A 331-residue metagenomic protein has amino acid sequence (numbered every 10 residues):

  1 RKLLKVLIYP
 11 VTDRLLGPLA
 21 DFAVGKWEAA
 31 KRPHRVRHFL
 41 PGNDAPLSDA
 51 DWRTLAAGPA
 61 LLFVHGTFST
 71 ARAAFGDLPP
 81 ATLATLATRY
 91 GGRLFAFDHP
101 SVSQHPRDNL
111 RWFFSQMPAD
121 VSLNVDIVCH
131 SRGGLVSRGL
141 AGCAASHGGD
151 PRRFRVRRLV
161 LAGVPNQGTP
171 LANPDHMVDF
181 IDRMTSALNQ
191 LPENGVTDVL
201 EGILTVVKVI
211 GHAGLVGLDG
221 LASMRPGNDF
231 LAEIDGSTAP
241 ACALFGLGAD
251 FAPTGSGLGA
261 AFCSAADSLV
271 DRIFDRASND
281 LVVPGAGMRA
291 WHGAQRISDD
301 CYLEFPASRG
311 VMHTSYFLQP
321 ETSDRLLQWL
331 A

Functional and structural regions predicted by a protein language model:
R1-A96, P118, R276, P320-A331: Flexible, membrane-associating and regulatory peripheral segments of lipid-active enzymes
L4-A20, G142-A331: Helical cap/lid subdomain of alpha/beta-hydrolase-fold lipid enzymes that gates access to the catalytic pocket
P59-A60, N124-D126, R158: Structural motif
L62-G66, H130-S131, G163, D280: The conserved beta1-alpha1 loop
A74-D77, R107-L110, G139-G142, N173-P174: Short coil/turn segments at secondary-structure boundaries
F75-G76, V102-L110, R132-G133, L318-T322: Phosphate/oxyanion-binding active-site loops and adjacent basic polyanion-contact surfaces
V102-N124: Helix-loop module immediately N-terminal to the HCX5R catalytic loop in PTP-like cysteine phosphatase domains
V128-G133, S137: Gly/Ala-rich beta-loop-alpha elbow adjacent to hydrolase catalytic centers
